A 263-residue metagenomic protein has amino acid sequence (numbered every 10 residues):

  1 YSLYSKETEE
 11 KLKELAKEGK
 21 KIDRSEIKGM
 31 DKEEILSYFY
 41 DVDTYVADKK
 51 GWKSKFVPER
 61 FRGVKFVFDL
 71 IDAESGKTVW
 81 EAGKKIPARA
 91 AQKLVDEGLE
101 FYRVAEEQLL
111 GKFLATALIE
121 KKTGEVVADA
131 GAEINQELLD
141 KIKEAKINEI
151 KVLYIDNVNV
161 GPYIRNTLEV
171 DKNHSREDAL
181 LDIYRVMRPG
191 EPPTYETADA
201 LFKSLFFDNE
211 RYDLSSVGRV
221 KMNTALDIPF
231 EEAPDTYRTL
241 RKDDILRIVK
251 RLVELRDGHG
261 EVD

Functional and structural regions predicted by a protein language model:
Y1-D263: N-terminal non-catalytic structural scaffold regions of very large proteins
